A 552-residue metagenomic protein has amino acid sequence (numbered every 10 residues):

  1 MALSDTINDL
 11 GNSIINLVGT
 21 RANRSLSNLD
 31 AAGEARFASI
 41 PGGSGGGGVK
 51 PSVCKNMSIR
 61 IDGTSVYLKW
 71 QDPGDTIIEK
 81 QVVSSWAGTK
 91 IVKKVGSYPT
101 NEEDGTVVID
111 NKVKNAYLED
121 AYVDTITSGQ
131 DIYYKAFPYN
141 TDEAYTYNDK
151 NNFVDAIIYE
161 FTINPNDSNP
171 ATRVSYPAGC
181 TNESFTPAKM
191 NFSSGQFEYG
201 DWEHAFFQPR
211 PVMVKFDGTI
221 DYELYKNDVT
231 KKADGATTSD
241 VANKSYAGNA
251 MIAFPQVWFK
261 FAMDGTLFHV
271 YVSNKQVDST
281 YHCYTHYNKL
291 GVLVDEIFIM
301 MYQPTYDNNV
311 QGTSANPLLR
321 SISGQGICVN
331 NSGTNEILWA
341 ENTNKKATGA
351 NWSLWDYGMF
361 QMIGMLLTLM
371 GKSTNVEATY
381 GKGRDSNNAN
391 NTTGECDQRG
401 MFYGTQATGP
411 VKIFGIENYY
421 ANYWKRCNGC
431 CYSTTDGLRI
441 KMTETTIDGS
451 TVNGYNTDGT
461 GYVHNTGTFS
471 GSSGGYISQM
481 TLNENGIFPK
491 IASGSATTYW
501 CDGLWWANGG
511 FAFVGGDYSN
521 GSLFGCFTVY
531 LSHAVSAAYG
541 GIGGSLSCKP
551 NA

Functional and structural regions predicted by a protein language model:
M1-G19, N551-A552: Short, intrinsically disordered N-terminal pre-domain segments
G45-W86, S128, E143-I157: Pro/Thr/Ser/Gly-rich low-complexity, intrinsically disordered linker/stalk tracts
P73-T106: Solvent-exposed loop/turn segments flanking beta-strands in beta-repeat/beta-sandwich domains
P73-T76, G96-N101, T141-Y145, V257-F259 (+3 more regions): Acidic glycine-/aspartate-rich tracts in secreted/extracellular proteins
E119-Y145: Beta-strand-rich modules
I157-T280: N-terminal module-boundary/linker segments of secreted carbohydrate-active enzymes
Y159, G358-Q361, T379-C396, Y403 (+3 more regions): C-terminal, surface-exposed recognition/capping segments
V241, S245-G248, K275-Y419: Short aromatic-cysteine micro-motif
